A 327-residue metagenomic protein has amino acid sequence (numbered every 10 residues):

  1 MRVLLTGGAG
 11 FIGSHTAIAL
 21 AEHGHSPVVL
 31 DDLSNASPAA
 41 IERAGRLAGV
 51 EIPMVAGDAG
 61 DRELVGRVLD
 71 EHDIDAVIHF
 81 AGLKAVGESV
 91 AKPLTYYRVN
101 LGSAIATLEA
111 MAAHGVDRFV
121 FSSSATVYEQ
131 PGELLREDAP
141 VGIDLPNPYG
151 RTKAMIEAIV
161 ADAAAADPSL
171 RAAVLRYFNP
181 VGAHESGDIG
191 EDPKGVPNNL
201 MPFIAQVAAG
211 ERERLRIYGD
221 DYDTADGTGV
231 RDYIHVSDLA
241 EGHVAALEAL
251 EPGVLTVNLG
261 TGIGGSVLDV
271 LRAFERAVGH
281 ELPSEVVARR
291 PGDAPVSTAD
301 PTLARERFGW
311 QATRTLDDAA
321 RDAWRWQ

Functional and structural regions predicted by a protein language model:
M1-A76, V196: N-terminal Rossmann/SDR dinucleotide-binding element
T6, I74-F80, F121, N258: Rossmann-fold scaffold of SDR-type NAD(P)-dependent oxidoreductases
P38, A85-G87, Q130-P131: Helix N-cap/beta-alpha junction loops of NAD(P)-dependent oxidoreductase domains
A59-V99: NAD(P)H-binding glycine-rich loop region in Rossmannoid oxidoreductase-like domains and their noncatalytic homologs
A81, V120-S124, R176-F178, G260: Active-site beta-alpha turn of Rossmann-fold NAD(P)-dependent dehydrogenases/reductases
A91-A106, A113, D117-R118, V127-N179 (+1 more regions): Catalytic helix-loop patch of NAD(P)-dependent Rossmann-fold dehydrogenases
L200-Q327: C-terminal substrate-binding subdomain of Rossmann-fold SDR/epimerase-dehydratase oxidoreductases
